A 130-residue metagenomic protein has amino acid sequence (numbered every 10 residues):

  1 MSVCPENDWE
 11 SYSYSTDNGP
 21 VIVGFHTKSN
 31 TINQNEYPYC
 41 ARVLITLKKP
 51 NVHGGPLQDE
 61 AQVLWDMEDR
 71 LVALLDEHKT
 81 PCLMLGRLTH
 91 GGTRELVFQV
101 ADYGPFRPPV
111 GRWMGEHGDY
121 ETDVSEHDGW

Functional and structural regions predicted by a protein language model:
M1-G92, A101-R107, D123: Charge-rich, low-complexity segments
E95: Beta-strand-rich binding-surface signature of beta-sandwich/beta-barrel folds used to engage anionic ligands
F98: Short beta-strand->loop micro-motif that forms the acidic, two-metal-ion catalytic signature in nucleotide-processing
G104-D119: Helical (often loop-to-helix) elements that flank the catalytic cores of nucleotide-handling enzymes
G115-W130: Conserved short beta-strand edge segments in small beta-sheet-based binding/regulatory domains
